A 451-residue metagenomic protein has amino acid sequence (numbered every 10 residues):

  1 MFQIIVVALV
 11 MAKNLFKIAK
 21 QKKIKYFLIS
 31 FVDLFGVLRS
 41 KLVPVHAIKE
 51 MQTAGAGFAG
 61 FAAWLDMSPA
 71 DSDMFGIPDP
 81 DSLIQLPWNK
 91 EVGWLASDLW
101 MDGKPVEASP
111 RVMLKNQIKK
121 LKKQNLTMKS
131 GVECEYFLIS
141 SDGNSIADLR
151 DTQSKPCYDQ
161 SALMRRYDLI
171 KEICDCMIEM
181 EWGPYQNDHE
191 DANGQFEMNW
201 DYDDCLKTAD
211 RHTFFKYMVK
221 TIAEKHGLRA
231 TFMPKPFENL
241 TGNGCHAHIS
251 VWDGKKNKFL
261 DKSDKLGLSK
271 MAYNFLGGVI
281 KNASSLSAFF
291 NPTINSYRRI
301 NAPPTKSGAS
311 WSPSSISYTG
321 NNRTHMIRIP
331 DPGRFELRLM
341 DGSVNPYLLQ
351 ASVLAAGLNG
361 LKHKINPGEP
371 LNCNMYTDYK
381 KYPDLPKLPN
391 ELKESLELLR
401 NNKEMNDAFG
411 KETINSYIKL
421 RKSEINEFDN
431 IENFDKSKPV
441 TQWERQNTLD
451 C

Functional and structural regions predicted by a protein language model:
M1-V10: N-terminal amphipathic/basic-hydrophobic helices that include classical n-h-c signal peptides and signal-anchor
L9-C451: Glycine-rich, acidic/polar active-site loops that bind/position phosphate-bearing ligands
